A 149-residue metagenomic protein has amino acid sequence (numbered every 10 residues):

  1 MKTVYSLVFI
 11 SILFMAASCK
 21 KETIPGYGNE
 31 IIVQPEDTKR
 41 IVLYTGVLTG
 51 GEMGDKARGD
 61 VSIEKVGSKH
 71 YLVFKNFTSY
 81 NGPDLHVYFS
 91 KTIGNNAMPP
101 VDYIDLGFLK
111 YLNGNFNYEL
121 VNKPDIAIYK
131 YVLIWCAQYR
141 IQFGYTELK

Functional and structural regions predicted by a protein language model:
K2-F9: Sec-dependent signal peptide recognition, specifically the positively charged N-region followed immediately by
M15-S18: C-terminal motif of bacterial Sec signal peptides marking the signal peptidase cleavage site
T23-G67, I104: Transition segment at domain starts
G59, P83-L85, K130: Short beta-strand/loop motifs in extracellular/secreted proteins, especially within beta-sandwich accessory domains
V73-N76: Short edge beta-strand/loop segments characteristic of extracellular beta-sandwich folds
H86-S90: Beta-strand signatures of extracellular beta-sandwich domains
N95-K123: An anionic, turn-rich surface loop/hairpin at beta-sheet edges that serves as a generic interaction/coordination patch
V121-G144: Short, exposed beta-strand-loop hairpins at the edges of beta-sheets in extracellular/periplasmic proteins
